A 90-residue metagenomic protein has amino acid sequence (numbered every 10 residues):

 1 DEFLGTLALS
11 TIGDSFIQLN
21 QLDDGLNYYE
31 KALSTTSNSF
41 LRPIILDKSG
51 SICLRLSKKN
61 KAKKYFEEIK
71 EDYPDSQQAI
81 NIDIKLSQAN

Functional and structural regions predicted by a protein language model:
D1-T6, L33-L41, K70-N81: Short solvent-exposed coil/turn linkers within tandem alpha-helical repeat scaffolds
